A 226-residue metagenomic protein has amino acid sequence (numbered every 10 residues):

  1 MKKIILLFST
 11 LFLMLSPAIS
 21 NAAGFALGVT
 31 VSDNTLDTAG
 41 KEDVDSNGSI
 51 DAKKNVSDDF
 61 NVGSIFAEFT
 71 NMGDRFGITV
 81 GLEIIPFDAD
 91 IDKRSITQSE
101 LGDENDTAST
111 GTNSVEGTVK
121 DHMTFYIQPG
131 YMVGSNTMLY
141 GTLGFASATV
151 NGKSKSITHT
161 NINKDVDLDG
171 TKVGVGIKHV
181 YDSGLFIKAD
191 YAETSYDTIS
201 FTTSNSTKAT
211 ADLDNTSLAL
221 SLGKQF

Functional and structural regions predicted by a protein language model:
M1-A26: Cleavable N-terminal export/targeting peptides
S20-F226: Gram-negative outer-membrane beta-barrel domains
